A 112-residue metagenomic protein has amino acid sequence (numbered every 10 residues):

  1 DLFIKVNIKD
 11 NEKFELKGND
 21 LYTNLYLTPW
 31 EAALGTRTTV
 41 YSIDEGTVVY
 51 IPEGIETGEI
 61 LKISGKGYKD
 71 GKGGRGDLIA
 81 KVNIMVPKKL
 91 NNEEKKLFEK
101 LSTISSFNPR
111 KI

Functional and structural regions predicted by a protein language model:
D1-I112: Intrinsically disordered, low-complexity linker/assembly segments
